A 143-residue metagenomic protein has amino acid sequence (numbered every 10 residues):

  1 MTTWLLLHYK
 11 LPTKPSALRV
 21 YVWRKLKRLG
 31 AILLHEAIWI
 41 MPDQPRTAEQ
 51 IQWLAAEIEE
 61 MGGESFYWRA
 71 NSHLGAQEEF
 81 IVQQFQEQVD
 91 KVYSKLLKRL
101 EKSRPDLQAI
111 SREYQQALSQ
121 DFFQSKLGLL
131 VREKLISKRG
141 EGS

Functional and structural regions predicted by a protein language model:
M1-L100, S119, L135: Positively charged, polar, low-complexity stretches
R112-S143: Glycine-rich, aromatic-bearing surface loops/beta-hairpins
